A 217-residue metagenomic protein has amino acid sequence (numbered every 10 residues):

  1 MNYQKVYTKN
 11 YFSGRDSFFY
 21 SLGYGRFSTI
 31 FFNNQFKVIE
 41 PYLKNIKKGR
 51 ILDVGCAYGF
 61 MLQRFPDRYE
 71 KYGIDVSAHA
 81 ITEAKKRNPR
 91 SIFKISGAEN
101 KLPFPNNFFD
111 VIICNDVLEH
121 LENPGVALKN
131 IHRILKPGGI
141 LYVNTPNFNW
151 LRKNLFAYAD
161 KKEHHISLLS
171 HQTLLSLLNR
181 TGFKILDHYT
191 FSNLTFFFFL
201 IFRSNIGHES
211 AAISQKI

Functional and structural regions predicted by a protein language model:
M1-P105, V111, N115, L128 (+5 more regions): Conserved N-terminal segment of class I S-adenosyl-L-methionine
D116-H120: A short His-aromatic
L121-G125, T145, N149: A structural helix-start
G125-P137: A short glycine-rich, Lys/Arg-flanked "PGG" loop and its adjoining helix->strand segment in the class I
G139-T145: Conserved beta-strand signature within the Rossmann-like core of class I S-adenosyl-L-methionine
P146-I166: Short, glycine-/aromatic-enriched active-site segment of Class I SAM-dependent methyltransferases
I166-T181: Short alpha-helix
